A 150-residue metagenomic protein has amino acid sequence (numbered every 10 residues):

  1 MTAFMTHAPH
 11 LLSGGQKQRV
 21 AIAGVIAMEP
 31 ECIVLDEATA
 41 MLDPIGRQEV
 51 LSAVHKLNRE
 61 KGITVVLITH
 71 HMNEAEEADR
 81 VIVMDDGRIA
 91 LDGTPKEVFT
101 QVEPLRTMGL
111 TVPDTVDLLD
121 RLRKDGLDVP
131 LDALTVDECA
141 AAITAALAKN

Functional and structural regions predicted by a protein language model:
A8-L12, Q16: Conserved ABC ATPase signature
I22: Hydrophobic anchor residue at the start of the ABC signature
E29: Conserved catalytic motifs of ABC-family nucleotide-binding domains
I33-D36: Catalytic Walker B motif of ABC-type/P-loop ATPase nucleotide-binding domains
D92-G93: ABC ATPase "signature
L105-N150: ABC ATPase nucleotide-binding domains
